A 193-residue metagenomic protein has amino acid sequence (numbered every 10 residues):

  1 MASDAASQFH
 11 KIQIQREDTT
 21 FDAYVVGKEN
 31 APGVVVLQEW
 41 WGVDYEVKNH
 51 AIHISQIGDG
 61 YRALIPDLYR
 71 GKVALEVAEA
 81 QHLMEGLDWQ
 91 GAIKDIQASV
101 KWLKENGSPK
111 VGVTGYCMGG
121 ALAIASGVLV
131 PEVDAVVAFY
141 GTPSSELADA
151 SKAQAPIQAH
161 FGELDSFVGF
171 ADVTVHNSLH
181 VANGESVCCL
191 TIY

Functional and structural regions predicted by a protein language model:
A2-N106: Serine-hydrolase catalytic machinery in alpha/beta-hydrolase-like enzymes
G33-V35, G112, Q158: Conserved beta-strand elements of the Class I
Q97-Q154: Primarily recognizes the serine-hydrolase "nucleophile elbow" in alpha/beta-hydrolase and SGNH/GDSL folds
A153, A159-F161: Short beta-strand/loop motif that positions the catalytic acidic residue of the alpha/beta-hydrolase fold
L164-G169: Acidic catalytic loop of the alpha/beta-hydrolase fold
H180-Y193: Catalytic histidine neighborhood in serine/cysteine hydrolases with alpha/beta-hydrolase-type architecture
